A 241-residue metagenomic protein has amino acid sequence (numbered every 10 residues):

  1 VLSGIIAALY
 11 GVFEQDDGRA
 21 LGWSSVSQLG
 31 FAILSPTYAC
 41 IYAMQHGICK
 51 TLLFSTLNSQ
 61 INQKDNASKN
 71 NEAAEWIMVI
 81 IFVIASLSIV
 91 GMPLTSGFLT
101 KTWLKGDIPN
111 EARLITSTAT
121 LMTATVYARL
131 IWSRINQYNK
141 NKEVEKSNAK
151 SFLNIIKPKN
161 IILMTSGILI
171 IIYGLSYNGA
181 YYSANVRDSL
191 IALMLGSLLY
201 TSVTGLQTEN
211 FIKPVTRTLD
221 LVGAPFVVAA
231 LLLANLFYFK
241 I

Functional and structural regions predicted by a protein language model:
V1-N136: Hydrophobic transmembrane alpha-helices and their helix-loop junctions in integral membrane proteins
A73-M78, L130-I241: Cytoplasmic/organellar membrane-interface segments at the starts of transmembrane helices in multi-pass inner-membrane
